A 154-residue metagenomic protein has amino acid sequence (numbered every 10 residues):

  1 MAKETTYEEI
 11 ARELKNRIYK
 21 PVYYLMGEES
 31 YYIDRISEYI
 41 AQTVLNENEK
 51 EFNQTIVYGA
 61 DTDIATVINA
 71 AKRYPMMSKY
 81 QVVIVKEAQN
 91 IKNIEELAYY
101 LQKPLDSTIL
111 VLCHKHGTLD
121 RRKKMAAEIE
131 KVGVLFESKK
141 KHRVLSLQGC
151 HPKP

Functional and structural regions predicted by a protein language model:
A2-E8, Y23, Y31-D34, E38-P154: Non-catalytic interfacial helical region
Y7-K15: Pre-Walker A adenine-sensing motif
K15-I18, T43-V44: N-terminal alpha-helical scaffold/docking segments in eukaryotic complex subunits
E28: P-loop (Walker A) phosphate-binding loop of NTP-binding proteins
